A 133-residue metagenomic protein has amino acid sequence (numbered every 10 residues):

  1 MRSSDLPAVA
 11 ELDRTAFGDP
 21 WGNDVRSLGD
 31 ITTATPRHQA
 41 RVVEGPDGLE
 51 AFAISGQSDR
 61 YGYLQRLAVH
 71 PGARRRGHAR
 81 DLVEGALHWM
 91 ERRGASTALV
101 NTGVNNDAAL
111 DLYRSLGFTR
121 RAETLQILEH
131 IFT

Functional and structural regions predicted by a protein language model:
M1, L67-V69, T102: Hydrophobic adenine-recognition pocket in adenosine-nucleotide-binding enzymes
M1-V9: A short beta-loop-alpha structural element at the N-terminal edge of CoA-dependent acyl/N-acetyltransferase catalytic
E11-R66, H70, W89: Acetyl-CoA-dependent GNAT
V69-P71, R75-H88, R92, L110-S115: Conserved acetyl-CoA-binding loop-helix of GNAT-fold acetyltransferases
P71, V100-L110, Q126-T133: Conserved beta-strand-loop-alpha-helix junction that forms the acyl-donor binding cleft
M90-T102, T124: Conserved GNAT acetyl-CoA-binding A-motif
R114-E123: Conserved acetyl-CoA-binding loop of GNAT-fold acetyltransferases
